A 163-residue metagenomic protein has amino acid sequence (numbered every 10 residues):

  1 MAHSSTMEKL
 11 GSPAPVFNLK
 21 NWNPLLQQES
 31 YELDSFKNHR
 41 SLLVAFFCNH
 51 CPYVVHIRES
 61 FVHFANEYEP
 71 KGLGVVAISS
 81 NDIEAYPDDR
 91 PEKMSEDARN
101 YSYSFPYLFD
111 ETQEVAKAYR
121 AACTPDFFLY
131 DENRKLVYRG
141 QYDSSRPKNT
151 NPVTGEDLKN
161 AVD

Functional and structural regions predicted by a protein language model:
M1-A161: Chalcogenol-based redox active-site neighborhoods
